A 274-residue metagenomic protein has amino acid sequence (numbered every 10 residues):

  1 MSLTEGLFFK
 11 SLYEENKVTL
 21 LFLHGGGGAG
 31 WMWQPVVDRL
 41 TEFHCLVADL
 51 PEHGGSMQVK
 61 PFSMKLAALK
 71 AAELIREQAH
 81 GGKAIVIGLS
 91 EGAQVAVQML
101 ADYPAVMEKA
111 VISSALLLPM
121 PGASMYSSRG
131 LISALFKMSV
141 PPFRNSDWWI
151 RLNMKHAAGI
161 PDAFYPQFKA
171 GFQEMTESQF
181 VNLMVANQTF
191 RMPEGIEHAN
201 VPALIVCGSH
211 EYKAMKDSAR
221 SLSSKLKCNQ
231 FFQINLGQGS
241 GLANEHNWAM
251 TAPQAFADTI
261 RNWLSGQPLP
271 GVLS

Functional and structural regions predicted by a protein language model:
L7-M57: Conserved HGGG/HGGXW glycine-rich cap/lid loop of the alpha/beta-hydrolase fold
L46-I87, N244-M250: Active-site loop/oxyanion-hole signature of alpha/beta-hydrolase fold enzymes
G88-G92, A96: Gly/Ala-rich beta-loop-alpha elbow adjacent to hydrolase catalytic centers
A101, K109-S139: Flexible "cap/lid" loop of the alpha/beta hydrolase fold
P121-A123, P141-E197: Conserved alpha/beta-hydrolase catalytic His-Asp/Glu region
A199, I205-C207: Short beta-strand/loop motif that positions the catalytic acidic residue of the alpha/beta-hydrolase fold
Y212-S218: Conserved alpha/beta-hydrolase "acid-adjacent" motif
N229-S274: Catalytic active-site module of serine/aspartate enzymes centered on a nucleophile-bearing elbow/loop
